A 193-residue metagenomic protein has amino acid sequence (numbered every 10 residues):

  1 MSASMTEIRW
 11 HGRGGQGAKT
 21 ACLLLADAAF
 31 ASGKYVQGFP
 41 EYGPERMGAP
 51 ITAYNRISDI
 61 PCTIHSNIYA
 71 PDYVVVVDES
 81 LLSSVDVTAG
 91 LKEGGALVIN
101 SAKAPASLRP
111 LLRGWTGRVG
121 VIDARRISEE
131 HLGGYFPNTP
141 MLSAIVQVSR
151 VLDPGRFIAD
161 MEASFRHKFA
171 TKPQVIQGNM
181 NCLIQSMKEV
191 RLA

Functional and structural regions predicted by a protein language model:
M1-A193: Active-site cofactor/cluster-binding pocket
